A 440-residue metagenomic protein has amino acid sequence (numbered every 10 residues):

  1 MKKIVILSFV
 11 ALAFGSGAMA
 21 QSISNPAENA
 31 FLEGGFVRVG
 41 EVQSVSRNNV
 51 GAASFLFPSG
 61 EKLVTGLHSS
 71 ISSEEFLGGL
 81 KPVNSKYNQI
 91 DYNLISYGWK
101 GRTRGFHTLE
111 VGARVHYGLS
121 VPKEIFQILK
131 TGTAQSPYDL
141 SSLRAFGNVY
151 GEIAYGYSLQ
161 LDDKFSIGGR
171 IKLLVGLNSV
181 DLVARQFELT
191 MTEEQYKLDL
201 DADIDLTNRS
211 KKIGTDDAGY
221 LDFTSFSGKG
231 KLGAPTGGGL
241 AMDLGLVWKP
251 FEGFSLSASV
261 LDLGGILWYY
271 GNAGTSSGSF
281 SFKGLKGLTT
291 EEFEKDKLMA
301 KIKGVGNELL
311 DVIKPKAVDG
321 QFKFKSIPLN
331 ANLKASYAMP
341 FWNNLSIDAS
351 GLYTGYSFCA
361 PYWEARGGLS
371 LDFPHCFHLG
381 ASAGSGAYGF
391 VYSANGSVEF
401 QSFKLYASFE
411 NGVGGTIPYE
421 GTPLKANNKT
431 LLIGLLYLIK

Functional and structural regions predicted by a protein language model:
I4-F14: Sec-dependent N-terminal signal peptides
M19-K440: Subset of outer-membrane beta-barrel
